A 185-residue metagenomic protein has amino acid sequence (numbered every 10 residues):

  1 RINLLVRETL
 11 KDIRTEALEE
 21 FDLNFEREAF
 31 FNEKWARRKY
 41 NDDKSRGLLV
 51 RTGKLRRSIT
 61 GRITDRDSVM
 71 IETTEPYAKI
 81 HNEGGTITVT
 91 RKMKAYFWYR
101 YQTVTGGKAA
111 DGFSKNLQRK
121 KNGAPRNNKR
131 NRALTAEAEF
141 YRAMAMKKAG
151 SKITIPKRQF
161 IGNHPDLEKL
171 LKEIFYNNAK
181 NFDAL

Functional and structural regions predicted by a protein language model:
R1-L185: Short, Lys/Arg-rich flexible segments
